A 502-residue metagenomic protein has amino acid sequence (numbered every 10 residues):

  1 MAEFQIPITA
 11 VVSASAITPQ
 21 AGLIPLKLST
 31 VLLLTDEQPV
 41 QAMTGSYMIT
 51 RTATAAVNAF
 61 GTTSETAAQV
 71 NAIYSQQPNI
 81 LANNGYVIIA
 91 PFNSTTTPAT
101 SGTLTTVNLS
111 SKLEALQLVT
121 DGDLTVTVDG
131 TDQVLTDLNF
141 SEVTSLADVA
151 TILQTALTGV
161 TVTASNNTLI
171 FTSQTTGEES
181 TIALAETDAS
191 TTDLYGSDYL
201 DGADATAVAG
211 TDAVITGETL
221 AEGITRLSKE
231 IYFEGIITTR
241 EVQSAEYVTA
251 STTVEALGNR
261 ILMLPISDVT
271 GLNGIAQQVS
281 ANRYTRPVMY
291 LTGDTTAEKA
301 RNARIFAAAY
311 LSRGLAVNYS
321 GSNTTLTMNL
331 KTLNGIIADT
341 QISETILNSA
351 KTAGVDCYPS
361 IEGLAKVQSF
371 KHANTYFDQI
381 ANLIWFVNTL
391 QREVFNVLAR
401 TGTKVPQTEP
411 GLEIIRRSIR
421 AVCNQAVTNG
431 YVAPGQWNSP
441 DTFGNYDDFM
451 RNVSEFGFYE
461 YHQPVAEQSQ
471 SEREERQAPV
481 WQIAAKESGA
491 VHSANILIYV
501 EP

Functional and structural regions predicted by a protein language model:
M1-T62, A67, P78-A82, K366-P502: Structured, hydrophobic secondary-structure cores that serve as assembly/anchoring elements
M1-V31, D36-D123, V128-T131, L138-R301 (+3 more regions): Polar low-complexity, Ser/Thr/Gly/Ala/Asp/Asn-rich disordered segments used for subunit assembly and tip/surface
S64, Y199, T219, N329 (+4 more regions): Helix N-terminus capping/helix-initiation residues
T155, R226-T403, P434-G435, S439-Y461: A glycine- and small-residue-enriched flexible loop/hinge signal that marks low-structured segments
T191-A213, G335-Q341, T352-V355, I361-L364 (+2 more regions): Hydrophobic transmembrane alpha-helix bundles
